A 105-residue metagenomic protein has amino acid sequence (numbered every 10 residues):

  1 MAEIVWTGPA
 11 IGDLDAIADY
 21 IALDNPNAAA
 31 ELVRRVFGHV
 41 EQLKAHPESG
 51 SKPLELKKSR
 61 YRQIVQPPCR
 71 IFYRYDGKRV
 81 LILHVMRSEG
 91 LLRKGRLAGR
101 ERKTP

Functional and structural regions predicted by a protein language model:
M1-V33, P105: Arg/Lys-rich, positively charged N-terminal/basic patches that mediate binding to nucleic acids
G8, D13, Y20, R35 (+4 more regions): Residue-level recognition of specific faces of alpha-helices
D19, P26, E41, A45-E48 (+2 more regions): Generic structural signal for secondary-structure transition and capping sites
A30-E31, S51-P53, K94: Short, hydrophobic secondary-structure boundary micro-motifs
E31, Q42-L43, K57, R102: A generic membrane alpha-helix/interface feature
G38, E48-R79: Basic/aromatic recognition patch in beta-strand/loop cores that engages polyanionic ligands
Q66-R70, R74-P105: Enriched for short, Lys/Arg-rich terminal
